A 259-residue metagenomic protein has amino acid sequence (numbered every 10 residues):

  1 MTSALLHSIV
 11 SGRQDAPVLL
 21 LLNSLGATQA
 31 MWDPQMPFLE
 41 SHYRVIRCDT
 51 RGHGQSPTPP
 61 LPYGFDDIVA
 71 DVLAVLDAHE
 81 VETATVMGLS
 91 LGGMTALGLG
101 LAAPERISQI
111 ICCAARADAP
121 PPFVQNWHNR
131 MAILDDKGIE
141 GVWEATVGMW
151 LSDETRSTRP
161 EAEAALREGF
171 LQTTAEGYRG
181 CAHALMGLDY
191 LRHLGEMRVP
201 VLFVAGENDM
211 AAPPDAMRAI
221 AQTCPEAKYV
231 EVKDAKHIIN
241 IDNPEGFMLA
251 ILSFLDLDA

Functional and structural regions predicted by a protein language model:
I9-L61: Conserved HGGG/HGGXW glycine-rich cap/lid loop of the alpha/beta-hydrolase fold
D67-A84: Conserved acidic catalytic loop of the alpha/beta-hydrolase fold
G88, G92, A96: Gly/Ala-rich beta-loop-alpha elbow adjacent to hydrolase catalytic centers
L97, L101-A102, I107-G141: Flexible "cap/lid" loop of the alpha/beta hydrolase fold
P121-Q125, K137-G195: Conserved alpha/beta-hydrolase catalytic His-Asp/Glu region
M197, F203-A205: Short beta-strand/loop motif that positions the catalytic acidic residue of the alpha/beta-hydrolase fold
E207-A212: Acidic catalytic loop of the alpha/beta-hydrolase fold
A235-P244, M248: Catalytic histidine-centered segment of alpha/beta-hydrolase-like enzymes
